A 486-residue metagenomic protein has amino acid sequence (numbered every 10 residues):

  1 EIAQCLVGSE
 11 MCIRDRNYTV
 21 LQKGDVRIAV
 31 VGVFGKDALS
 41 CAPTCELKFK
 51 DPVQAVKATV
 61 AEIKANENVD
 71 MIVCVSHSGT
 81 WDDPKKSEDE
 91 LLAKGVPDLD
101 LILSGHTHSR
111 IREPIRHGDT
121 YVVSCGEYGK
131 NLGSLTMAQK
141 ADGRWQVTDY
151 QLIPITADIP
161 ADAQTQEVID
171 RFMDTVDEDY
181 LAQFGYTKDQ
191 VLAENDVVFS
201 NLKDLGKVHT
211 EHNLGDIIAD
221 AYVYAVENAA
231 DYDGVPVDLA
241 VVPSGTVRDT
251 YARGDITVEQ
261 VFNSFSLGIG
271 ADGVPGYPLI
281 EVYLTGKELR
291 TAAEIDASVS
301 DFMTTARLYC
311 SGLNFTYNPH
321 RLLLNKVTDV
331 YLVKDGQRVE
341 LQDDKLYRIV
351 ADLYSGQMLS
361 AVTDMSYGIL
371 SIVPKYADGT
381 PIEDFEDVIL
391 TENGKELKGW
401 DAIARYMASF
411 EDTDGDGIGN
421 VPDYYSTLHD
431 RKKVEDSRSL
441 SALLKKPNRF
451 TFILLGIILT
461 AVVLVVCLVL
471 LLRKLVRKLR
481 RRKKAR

Functional and structural regions predicted by a protein language model:
I2-G8, C12-I13: Single conserved hydrophobic/aromatic residue that forms the stacking wall/gate of nucleotide- or nucleobase-binding
M11-C12, T19-Q22, R338-L341: Short boundary motifs at domain starts and secondary-structure transition points
N17-E178, N228: Functional cores that coordinate and move charged inorganic groups
L39-L47, G126-R486: Catalytic centers of hydrolytic enzymes
